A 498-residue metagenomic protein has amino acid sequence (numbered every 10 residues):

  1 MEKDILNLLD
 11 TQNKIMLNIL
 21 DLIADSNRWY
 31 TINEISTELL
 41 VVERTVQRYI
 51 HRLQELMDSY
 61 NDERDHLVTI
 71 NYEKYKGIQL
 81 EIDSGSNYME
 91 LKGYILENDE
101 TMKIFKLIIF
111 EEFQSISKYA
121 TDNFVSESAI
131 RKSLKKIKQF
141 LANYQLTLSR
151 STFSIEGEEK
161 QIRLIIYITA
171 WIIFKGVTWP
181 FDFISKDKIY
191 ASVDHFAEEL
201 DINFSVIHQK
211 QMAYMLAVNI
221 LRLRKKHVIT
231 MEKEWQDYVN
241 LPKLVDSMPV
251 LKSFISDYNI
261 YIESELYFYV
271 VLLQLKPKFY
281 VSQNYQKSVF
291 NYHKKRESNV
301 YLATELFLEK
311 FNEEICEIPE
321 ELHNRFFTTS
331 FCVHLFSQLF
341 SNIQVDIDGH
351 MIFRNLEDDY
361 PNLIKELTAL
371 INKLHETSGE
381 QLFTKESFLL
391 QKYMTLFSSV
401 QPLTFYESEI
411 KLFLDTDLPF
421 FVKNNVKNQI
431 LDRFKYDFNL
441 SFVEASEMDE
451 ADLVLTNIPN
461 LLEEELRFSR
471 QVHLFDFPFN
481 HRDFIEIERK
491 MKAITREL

Functional and structural regions predicted by a protein language model:
E2-L498: A cross-family "folded-core" feature that marks the main globular domain of proteins
